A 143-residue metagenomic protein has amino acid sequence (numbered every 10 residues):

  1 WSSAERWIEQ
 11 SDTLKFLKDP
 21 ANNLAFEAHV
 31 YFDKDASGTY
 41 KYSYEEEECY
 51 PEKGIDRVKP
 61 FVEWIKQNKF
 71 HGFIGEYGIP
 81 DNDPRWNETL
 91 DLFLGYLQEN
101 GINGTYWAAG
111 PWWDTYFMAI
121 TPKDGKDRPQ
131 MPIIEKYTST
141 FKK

Functional and structural regions predicted by a protein language model:
W1-I102, A119-M131, E135: Extracellular glycoside hydrolase catalytic/binding regions
W107-D114: Short, solvent-exposed turn/loop segments enriched in Gly/Ser/Thr/Pro and often Arg
E135-K143: Extended, charge-rich low-complexity interaction segments
